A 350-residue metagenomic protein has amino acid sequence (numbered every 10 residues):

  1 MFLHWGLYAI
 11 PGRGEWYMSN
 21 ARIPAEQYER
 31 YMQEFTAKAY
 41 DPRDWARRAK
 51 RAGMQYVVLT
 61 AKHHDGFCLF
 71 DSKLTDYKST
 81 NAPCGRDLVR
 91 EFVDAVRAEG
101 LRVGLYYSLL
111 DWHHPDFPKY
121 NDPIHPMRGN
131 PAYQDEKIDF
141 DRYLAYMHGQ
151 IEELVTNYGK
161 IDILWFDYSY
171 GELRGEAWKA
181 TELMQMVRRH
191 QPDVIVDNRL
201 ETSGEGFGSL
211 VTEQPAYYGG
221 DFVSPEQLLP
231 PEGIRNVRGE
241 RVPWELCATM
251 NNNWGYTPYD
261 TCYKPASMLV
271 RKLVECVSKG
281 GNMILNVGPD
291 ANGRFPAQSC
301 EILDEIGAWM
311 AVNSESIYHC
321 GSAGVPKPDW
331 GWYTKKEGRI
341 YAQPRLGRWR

Functional and structural regions predicted by a protein language model:
F2-R350: Mature catalytic domains of secreted/periplasmic carbohydrate-active enzymes
